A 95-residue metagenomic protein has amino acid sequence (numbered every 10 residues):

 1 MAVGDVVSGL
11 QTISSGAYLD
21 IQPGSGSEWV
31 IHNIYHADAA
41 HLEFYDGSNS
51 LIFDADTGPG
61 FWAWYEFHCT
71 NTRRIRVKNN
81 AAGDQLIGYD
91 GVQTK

Functional and structural regions predicted by a protein language model:
M1-G26, N33, N79-K95: C-terminal interaction-tip segments
S8-Q11, N49-P59: Solvent-exposed serine/threonine-rich low-complexity stretches and specific carbohydrate-binding patches
G26-V30, D46-S50, H68-R73: Short, solvent-exposed coil/turn segments at beta-strand boundaries
E28, F61-A63, G88: Residues in intrinsically disordered, low-complexity segments of regulatory proteins
E28-D38, R74-V77: A short beta-strand element within beta-rich, extracytoplasmic domains of secreted/secretory-pathway proteins
A37-D54, G88-D90: Short, surface-exposed beta-strand/strand-loop-strand elements in extracellular ectodomains
D56-T72: Beta-sandwich interaction modules
F67-D84: Noncatalytic modules at the cell exterior or secretory-pathway interfaces, chiefly beta-strand-rich lectin/adhesion
